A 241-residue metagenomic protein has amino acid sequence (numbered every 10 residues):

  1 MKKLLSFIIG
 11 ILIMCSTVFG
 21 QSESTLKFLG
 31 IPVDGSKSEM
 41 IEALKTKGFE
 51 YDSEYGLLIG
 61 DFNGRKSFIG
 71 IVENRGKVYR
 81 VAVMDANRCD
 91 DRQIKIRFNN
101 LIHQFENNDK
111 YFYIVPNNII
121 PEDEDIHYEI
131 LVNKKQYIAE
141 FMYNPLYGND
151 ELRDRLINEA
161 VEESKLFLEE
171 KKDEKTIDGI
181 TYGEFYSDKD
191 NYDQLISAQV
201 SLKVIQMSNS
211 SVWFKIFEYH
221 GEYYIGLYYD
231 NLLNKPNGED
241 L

Functional and structural regions predicted by a protein language model:
L4-G20: Sec-dependent N-terminal signal peptides
Q21-D52, N87-L241: Non-cytosolic coordination micro-motifs
A43-S67: A compact, surface-exposed functional segment
G56-L58, V78-Y79, Y223: Hydrophobic residues embedded in beta-strands of well-ordered beta-sheets
D61-N107: Mid-chain, structured segments of secreted extracytoplasmic proteins
